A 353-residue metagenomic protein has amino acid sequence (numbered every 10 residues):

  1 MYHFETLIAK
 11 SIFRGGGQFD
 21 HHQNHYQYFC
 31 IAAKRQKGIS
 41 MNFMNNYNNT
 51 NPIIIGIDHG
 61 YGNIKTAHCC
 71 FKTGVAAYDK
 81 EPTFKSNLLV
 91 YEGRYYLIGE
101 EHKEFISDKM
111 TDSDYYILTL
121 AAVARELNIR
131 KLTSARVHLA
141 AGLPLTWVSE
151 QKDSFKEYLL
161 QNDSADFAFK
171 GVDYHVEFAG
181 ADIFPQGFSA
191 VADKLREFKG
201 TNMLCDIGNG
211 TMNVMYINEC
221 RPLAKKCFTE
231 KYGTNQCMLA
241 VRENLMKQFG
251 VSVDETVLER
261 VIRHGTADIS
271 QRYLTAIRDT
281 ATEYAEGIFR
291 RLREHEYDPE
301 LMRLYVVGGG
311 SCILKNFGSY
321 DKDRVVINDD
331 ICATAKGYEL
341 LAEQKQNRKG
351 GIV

Functional and structural regions predicted by a protein language model:
Y2-L204, R221-Q236, Q248, T256-V353: Nucleotide/phosphate-binding catalytic cleft detector across ATP-hydrolyzing and phosphate-transferring enzymes
T66, V214-Y216: Conserved blade-register residue in beta-propeller folds
I207-N213: Ser/Thr-glycine-rich phosphate-binding loops at phosphate-binding pockets of nucleotides, nucleotide cofactors
R242-Q248: Acidic, metal/cofactor-coordinating or nucleic-acid-engaging core segments within structured domains
